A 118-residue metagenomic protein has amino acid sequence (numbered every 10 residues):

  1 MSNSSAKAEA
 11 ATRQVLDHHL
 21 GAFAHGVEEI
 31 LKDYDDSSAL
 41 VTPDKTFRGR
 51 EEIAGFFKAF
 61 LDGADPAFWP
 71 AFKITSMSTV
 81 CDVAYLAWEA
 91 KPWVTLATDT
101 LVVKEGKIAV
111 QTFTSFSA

Functional and structural regions predicted by a protein language model:
M1-K32: Short, low-complexity N-terminal intrinsically disordered segments enriched in polar/charged residues
S2-K7, A24, V41, A54-A118: A beta-strand edge to alpha-helix "cap/lid" segment located at domain peripheries
T12, D36, K91-P92: Short hydrophobic/aromatic segments of transmembrane alpha-helices and their interfaces
R13, D17, E51-A54, K58: Generic alpha-helical structural signal
D17-G21, Y34-K45: Short, solvent-exposed secondary-structure junction/capping segments
V27-K32, D36, R50, A54: An amphipathic alpha-helix signature
K45-R48, W93: Glycine-/small-residue-rich active-site loops that bind phosphorylated ligands and cofactors
